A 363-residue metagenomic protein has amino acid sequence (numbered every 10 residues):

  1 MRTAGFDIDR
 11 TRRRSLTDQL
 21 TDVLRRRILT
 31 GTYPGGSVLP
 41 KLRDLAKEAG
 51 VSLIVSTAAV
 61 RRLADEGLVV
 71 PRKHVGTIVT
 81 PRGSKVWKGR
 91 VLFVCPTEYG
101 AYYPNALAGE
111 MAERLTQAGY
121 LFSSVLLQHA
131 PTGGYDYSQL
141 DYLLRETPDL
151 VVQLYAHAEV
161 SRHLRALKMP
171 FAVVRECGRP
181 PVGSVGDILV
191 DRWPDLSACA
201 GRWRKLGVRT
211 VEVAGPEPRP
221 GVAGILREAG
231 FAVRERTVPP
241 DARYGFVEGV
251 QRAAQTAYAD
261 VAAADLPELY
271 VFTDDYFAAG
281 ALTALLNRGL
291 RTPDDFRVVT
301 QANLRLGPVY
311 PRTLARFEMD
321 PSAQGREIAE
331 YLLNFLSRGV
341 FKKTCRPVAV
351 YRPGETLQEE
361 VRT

Functional and structural regions predicted by a protein language model:
M1-I54, A58-R61: Extreme N-terminal segment that seeds HTH/winged-HTH DNA-binding domains in transcriptional regulators
R12-D22, L42, P81-Y142, E146-L150 (+1 more regions): Amphipathic helical "hinge" segments at domain boundaries
V23, V185, Y258-T363: Flexible loop/turn connectors
V38-K41, P71-S84: Short, Lys/Arg-rich nucleic-acid/phosphate-binding segment
L92-V94, R145-Y155, T210-P216, R243-F246 (+2 more regions): Periplasmic-binding protein-like
A156-D195, A302-L314: Flexible loop/hinge segments that line or gate small-molecule binding clefts
G183-A214, V250-A259, E318-S337: Hydrophobic alpha-helical segments within soluble ligand-binding/sensing domains
C199-T237, K343-Q358: An alpha-beta-alpha
